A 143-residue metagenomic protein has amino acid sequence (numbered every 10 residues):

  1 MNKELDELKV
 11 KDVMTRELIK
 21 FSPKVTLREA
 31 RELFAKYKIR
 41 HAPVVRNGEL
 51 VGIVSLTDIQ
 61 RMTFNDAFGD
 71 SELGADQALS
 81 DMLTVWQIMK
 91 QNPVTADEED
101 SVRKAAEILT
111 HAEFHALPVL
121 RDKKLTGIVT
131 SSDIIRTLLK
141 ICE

Functional and structural regions predicted by a protein language model:
M1-E143: Tandem CBS (Cystathionine beta-synthase) repeat/Bateman regulatory domains
